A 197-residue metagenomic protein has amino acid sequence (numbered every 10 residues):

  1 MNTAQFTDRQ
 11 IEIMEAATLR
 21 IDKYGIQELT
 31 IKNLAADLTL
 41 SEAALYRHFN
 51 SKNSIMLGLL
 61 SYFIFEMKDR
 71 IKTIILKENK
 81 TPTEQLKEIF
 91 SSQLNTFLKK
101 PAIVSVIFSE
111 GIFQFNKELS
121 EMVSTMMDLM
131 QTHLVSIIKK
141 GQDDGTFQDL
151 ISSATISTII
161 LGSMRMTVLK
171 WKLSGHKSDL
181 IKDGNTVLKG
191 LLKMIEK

Functional and structural regions predicted by a protein language model:
M1-D8: N-terminal intrinsically disordered/low-complexity leader segments
R9-A17, L34, L59-F63, M67 (+1 more regions): Generic hydrophobic, amphipathic alpha-helix propensity
E12, R20-S54, G58: Helix-turn-helix
G58, T73-A102, S153-I160: Hydrophobic alpha-helical connector segments
F65-K72, L98-K99, K117-D144, A154-T158 (+1 more regions): Amphipathic alpha-helical packing segments from all-alpha helical-bundle domains
E88, S92-N95, K99, T132 (+5 more regions): C-terminal peripheral helix-coil segments that are non-catalytic and often amphipathic
L98-E118: Amphipathic alpha-helical segments used for helix-helix packing
